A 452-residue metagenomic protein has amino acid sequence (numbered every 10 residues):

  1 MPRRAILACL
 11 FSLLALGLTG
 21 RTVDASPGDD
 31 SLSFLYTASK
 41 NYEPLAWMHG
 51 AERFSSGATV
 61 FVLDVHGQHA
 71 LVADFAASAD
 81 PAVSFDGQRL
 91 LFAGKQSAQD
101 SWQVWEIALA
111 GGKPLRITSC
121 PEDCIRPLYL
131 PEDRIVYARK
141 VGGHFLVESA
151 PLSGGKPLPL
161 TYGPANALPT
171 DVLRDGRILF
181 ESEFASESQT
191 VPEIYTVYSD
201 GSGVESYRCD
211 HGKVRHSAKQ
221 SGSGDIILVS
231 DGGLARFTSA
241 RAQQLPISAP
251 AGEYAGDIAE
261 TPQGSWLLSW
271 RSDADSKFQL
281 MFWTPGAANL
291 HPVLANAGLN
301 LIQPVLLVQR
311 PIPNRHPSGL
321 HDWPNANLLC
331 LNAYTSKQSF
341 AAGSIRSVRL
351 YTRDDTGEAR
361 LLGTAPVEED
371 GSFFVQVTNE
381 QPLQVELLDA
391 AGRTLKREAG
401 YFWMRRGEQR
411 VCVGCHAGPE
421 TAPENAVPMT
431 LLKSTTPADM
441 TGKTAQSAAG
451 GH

Functional and structural regions predicted by a protein language model:
M1-C9: Bacterial N-terminal signal peptides that target proteins for export
R3, L16-T19: Low-complexity intrinsically disordered segments
R4-A5, T22, S447: Positively charged, low-complexity intrinsically disordered regions
A8-G17: Bacterial N-terminal signal peptides
V23-D370, Q376-P382, R393-G414, P419-L431 (+1 more regions): Sequence signature of WD/YWTD-type beta-propeller architectures
A449-H452: Long, low-complexity, intrinsically disordered segments
